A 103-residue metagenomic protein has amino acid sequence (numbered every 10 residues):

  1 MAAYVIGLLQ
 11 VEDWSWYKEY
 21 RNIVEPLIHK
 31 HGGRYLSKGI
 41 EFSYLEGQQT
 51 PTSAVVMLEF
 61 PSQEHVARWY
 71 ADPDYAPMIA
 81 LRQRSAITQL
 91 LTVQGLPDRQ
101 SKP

Functional and structural regions predicted by a protein language model:
M1-P73, Q94-P103: Short S/T/G/P-rich N-terminal loop/turn motif that feeds into the first structured element of a domain
V66-L91: C-terminal structural segments of small proteins and small subunits
